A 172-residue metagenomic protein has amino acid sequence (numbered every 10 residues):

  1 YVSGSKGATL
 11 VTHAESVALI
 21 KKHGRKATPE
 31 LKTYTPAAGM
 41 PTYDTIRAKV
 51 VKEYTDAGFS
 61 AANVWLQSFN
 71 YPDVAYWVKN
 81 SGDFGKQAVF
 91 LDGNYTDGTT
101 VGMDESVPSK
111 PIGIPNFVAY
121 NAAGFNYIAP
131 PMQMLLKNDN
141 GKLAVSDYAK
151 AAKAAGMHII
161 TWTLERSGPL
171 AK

Functional and structural regions predicted by a protein language model:
Y1-A75, K79, D83-T96, A123 (+1 more regions): Metal-dependent phosphodiesterase/phospholipase catalytic core, i.e., the His/Asp/Glu-rich active-site region
A38, D44, Q87-K172: C-terminal active-site rim and adjoining tail of enzyme catalytic domains
